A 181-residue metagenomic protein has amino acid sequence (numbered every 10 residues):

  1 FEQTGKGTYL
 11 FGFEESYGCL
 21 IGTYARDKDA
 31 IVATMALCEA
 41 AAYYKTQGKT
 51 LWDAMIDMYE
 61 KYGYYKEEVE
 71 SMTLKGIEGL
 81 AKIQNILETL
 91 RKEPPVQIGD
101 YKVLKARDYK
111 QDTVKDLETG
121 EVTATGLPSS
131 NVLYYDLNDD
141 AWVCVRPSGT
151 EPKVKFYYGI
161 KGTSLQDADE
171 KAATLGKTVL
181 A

Functional and structural regions predicted by a protein language model:
F1-R146, K153-K155, S164-E170, T174-A181: Phosphate-binding and adjacent anionic-ligand microenvironments
G159: Active-site beta-strand/loop architecture of penicillin-binding DD-peptidases
